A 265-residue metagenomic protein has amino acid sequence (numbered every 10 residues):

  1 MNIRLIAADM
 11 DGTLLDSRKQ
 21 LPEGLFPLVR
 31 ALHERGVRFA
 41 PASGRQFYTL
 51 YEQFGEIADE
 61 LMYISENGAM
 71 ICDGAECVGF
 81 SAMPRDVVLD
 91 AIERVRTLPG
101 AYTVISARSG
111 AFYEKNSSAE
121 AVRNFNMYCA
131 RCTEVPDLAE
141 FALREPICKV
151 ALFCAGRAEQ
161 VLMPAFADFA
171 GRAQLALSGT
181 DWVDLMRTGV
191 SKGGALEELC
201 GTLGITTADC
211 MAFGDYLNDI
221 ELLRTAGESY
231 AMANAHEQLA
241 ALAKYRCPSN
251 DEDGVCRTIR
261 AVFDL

Functional and structural regions predicted by a protein language model:
M1-L5, L21-P22, D184-L265: Mg2+-dependent phosphoryl-transfer enzymes with acidic/Ser/Thr/Gly-rich catalytic loops
N2-S17: Asp-based phosphoryl-transfer active-site loop
M10, G68, G214-Y216: Active-site metal-binding loops of divalent metal-dependent hydrolases
R18-A121: Active-site phosphate-binding/coordination module
L25, L50-F54, L162, F166 (+3 more regions): Hydrophobic packing residues within well-ordered alpha-helices of enzyme cores
E34-A40, D59-L61, C148-K149, A208-D209 (+1 more regions): Short active-site oxyanion
I57-D59, N67, F169-G171, T225-A226 (+1 more regions): Short, structured coil segments at secondary-structure junctions
R94, P99-F213, L217-L222, N234: Conserved acidic, metal-coordinating active-site core of Asp-based, Mg2+-dependent phosphoryl-transfer enzymes
